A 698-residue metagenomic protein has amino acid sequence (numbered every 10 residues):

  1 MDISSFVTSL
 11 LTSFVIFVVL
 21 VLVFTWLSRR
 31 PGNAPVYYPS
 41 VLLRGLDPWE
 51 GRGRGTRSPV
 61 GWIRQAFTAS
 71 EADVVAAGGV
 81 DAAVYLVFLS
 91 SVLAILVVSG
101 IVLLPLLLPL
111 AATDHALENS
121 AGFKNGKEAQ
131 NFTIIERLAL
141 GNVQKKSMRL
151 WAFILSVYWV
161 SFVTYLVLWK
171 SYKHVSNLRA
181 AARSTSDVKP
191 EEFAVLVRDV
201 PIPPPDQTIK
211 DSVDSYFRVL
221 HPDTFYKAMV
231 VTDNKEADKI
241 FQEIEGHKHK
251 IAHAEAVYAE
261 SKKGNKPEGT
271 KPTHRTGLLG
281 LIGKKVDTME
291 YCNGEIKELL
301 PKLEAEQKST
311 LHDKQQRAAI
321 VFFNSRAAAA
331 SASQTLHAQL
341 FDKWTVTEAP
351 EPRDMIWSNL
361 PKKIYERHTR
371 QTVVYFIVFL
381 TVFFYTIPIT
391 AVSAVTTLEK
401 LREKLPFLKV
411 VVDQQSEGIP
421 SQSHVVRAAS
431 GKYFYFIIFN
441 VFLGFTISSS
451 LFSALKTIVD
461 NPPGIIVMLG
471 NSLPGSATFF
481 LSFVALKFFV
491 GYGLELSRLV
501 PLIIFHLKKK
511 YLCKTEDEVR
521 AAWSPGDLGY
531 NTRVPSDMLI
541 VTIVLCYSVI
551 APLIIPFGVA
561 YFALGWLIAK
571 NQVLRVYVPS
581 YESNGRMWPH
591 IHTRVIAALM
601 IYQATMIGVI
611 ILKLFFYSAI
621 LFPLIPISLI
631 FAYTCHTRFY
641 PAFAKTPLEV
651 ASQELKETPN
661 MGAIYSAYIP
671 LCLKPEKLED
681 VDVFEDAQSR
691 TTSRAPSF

Functional and structural regions predicted by a protein language model:
M1-F698: Transmembrane transport/permeation module of multi-pass membrane proteins
